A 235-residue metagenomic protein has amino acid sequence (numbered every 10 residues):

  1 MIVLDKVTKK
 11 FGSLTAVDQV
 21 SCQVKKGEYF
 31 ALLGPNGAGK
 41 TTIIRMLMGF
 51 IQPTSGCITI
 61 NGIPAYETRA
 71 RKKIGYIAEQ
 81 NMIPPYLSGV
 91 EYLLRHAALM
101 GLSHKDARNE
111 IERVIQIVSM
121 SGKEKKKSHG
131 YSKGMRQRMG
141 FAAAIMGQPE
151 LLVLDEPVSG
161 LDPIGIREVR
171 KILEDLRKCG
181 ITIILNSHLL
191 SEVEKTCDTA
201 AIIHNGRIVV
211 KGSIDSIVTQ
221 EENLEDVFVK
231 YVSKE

Functional and structural regions predicted by a protein language model:
M48: Helix-to-loop junction immediately C-terminal to a conserved catalytic motif
G56-K72: Conserved ABC transporter NBD signature motif
L94, A98-G101, K105-K123: Conserved ABC ATPase "signature" region
K127-G134: Conserved ABC ATPase signature
L152-E156: Catalytic Walker B motif of ABC-type/P-loop ATPase nucleotide-binding domains
K211-G212: ABC ATPase "signature
